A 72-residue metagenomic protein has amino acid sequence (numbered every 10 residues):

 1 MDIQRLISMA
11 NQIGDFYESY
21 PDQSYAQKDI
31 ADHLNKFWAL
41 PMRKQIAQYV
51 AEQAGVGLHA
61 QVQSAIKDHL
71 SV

Functional and structural regions predicted by a protein language model:
M1-S24: N-terminal acidic leader/helix
D2-R5, W38, A54, L58: Secondary-structure capping and boundary motifs in well-ordered enzyme cores
S8, D29-H33, A60-S64: Amphipathic alpha-helical interaction segments
Q12, F16, H33, Y49 (+2 more regions): Residues that form generic nucleotide/phosphate-binding pockets
Y20, S24-A51: Amphipathic, hydrophobic secondary-structure cores in small proteins
M42-D68: Short, charged early-sequence alpha-helical segments and their helix-coil boundaries
